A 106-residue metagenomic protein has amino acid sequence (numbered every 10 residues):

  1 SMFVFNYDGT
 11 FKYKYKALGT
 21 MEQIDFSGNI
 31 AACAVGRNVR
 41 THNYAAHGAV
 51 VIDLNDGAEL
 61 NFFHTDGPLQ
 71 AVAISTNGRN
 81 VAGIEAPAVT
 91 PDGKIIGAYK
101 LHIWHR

Functional and structural regions predicted by a protein language model:
N6-T10, D53-G57, R106: Short loop/turn segments that connect beta-strands within beta-propeller blades
T10-Y15, A58-F63: A short beta-strand motif characteristic of beta-propeller blades
G19-F26, G67-I74: Repeated scaffold domains used in trafficking and secretory/extracellular systems, primarily beta-propellers
A31-C33, V81: Hydrophobic beta-strand positions that form the internal "hydrophobic ladder" of WD40/Gbeta-like beta-propeller blades
R37-V39, E85-P87: Residue-level signature of beta-propeller blades and closely related beta-rich strand-turn architectures in secreted
R40-H47, P91-A98: Short, solvent-exposed loop/turn segments at conserved positions within beta-propeller repeat blades
